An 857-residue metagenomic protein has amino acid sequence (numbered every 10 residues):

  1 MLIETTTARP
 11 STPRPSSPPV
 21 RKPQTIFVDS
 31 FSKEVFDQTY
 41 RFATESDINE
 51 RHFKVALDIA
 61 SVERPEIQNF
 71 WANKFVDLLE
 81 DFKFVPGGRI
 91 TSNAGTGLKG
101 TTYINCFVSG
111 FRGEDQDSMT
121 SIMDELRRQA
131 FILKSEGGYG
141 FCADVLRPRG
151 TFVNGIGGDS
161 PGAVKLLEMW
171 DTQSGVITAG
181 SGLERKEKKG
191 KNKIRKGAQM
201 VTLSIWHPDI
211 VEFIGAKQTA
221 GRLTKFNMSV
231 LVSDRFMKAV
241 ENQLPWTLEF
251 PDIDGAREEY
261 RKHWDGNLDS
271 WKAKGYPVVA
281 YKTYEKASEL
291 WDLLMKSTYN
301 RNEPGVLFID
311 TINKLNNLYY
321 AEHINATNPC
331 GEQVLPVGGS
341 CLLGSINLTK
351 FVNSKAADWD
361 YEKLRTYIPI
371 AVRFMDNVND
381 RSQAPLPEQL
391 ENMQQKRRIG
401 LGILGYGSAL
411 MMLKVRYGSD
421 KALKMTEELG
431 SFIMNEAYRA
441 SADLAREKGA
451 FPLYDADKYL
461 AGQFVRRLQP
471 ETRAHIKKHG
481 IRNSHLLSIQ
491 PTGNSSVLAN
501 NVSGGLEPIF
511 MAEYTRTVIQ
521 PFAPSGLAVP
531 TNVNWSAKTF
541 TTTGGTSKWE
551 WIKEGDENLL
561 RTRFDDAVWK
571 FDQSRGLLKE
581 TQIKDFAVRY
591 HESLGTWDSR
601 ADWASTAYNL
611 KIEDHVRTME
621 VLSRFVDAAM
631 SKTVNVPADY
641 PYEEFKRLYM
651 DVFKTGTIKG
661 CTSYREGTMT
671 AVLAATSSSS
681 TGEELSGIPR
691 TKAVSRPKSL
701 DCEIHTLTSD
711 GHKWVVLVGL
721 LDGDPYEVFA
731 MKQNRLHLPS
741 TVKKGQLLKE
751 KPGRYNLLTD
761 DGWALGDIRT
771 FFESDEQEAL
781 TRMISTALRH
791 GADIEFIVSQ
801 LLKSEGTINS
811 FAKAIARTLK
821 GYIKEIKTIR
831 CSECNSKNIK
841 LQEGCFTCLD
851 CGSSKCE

Functional and structural regions predicted by a protein language model:
M1-Y103, D265, S270-K272, Y276 (+5 more regions): Acidic/polar, glycine-rich intrinsically disordered N-terminal extensions of enzymes
I3, R9, S17-K22, F27 (+8 more regions): Active-site cavity-forming subdomains of large catalytic enzyme subunits
A56-I67, L78-G155, D159, A163-M169 (+9 more regions): Function-dense linear segments that define catalytic or interfacial modules in macromolecule-processing proteins
P251-D252, Y367-L390, Q394, R398 (+4 more regions): Internal maturation/activation junctions in enzymes
E332-Q333, N379-D380, G462-V465, H475-R482 (+2 more regions): Catalytic alpha/beta core of large soluble enzyme barrels
R473-H475, A675-L720: Short, Gly/Pro- and small/polar-rich lid/capping loops
C831-S836, D850: Short, cysteine/histidine-rich loop/knuckle motifs that typically chelate Zn2+
G844-S854: Cysteine-rich micro-motifs
